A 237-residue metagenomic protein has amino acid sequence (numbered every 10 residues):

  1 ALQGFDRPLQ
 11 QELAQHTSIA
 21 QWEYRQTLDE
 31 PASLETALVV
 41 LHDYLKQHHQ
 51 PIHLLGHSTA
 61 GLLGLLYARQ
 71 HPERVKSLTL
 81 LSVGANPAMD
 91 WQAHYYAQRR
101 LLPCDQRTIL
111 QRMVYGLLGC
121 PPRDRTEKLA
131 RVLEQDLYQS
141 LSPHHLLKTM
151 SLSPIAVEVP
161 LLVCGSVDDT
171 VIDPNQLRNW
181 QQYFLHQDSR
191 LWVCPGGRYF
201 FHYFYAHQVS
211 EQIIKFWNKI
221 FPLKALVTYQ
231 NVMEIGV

Functional and structural regions predicted by a protein language model:
R7-Q11, T17-H53: Active-site loop/oxyanion-hole signature of alpha/beta-hydrolase fold enzymes
W22-Y24, L191-G197: Short glycine-rich catalytic loops that host catalytic nucleophiles or stabilize transition states across multiple
P31, G197-S210: Catalytic histidine-centered segment of alpha/beta-hydrolase-like enzymes
L55-G64: Gly/Ala-rich beta-loop-alpha elbow adjacent to hydrolase catalytic centers
R69-D105: Flexible "cap/lid" loop of the alpha/beta hydrolase fold
M89-W91, Q106-I155: Conserved alpha/beta-hydrolase catalytic His-Asp/Glu region
V157, V163-G165, D169: Short beta-strand/loop motif that positions the catalytic acidic residue of the alpha/beta-hydrolase fold
T170-Q176: Conserved alpha/beta-hydrolase "acid-adjacent" motif
